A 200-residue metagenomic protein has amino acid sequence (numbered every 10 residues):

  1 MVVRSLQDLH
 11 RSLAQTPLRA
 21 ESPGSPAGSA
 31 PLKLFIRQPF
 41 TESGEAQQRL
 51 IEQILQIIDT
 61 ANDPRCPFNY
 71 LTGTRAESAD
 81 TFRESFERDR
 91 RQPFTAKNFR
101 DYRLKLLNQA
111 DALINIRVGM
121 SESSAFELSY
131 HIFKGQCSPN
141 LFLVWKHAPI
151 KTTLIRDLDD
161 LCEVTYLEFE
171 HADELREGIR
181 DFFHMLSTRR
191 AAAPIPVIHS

Functional and structural regions predicted by a protein language model:
M1-S200: Conserved catalytic or regulatory cores that recognize and/or transform ribose-phosphate-containing ligands
